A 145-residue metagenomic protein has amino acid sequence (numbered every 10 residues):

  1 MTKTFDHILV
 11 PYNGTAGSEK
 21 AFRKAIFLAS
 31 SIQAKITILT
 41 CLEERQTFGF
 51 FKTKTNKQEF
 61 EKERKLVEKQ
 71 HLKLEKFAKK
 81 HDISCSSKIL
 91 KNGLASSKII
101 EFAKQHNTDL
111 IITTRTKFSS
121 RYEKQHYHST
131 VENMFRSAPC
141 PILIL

Functional and structural regions predicted by a protein language model:
M1-K3, K76-I111: Structural beta-alpha unit
T2-K54, K79, S86: Small/aliphatic-rich secondary-structure junction motif
P11, K91, T114: Conserved residues at the C-terminal ends of beta-strands
A25, L74, I99, M134: Aromatic/hydrophobic pocket-lining residues that form π-stacking "cages" and hydrophobic walls in ligand
A34-K35, I83, T108, C140: Short glycine/serine/threonine/alanine-rich loop segments
R45-Q46, A95, S120: Generic structural signal for helix capping and beta-alpha/helix-loop junctions
N56-K69: A short acidic, glycine-rich active-site loop that binds or catalyzes chemistry on phosphate/adenosine moieties
K104-L145: Gly/Ser-rich helix-loop-strand patches that form or flank binding pockets for ribonucleotide-derived cofactors
